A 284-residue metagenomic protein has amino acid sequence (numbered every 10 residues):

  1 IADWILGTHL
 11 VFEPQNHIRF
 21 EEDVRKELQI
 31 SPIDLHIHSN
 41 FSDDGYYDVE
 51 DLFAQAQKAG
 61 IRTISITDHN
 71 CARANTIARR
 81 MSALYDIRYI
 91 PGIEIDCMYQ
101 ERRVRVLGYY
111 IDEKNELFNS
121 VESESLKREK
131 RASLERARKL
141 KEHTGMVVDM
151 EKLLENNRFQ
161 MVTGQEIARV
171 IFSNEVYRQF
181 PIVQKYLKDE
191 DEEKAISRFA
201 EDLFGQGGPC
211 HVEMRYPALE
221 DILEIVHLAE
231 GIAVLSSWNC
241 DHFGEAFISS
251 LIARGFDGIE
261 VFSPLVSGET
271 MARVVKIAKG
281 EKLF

Functional and structural regions predicted by a protein language model:
I1-R102, L203-K282: An N-terminally biased module of ancient metal coordination in phosphate/nucleic-acid-related enzymes
I1-T8, A137-K152, E192-A200: An N-terminal domain-start capping segment
E50-I64, R80, E116-E122, L126-K141: Alpha-helical scaffold segments that flank or form the walls of functional sites
I77, E94-K130: Active-site phosphate-binding/coordination module
D86-Y89, V148, Q179: Secondary-structure boundary/capping signal
K114, E142-M146, Y177: Alpha-helix capping at helix-to-loop junctions
K127-G164: Conserved phosphoryl-transfer catalytic core
M161-G231: Conserved acidic, metal-coordinating active-site core of Asp-based, Mg2+-dependent phosphoryl-transfer enzymes
